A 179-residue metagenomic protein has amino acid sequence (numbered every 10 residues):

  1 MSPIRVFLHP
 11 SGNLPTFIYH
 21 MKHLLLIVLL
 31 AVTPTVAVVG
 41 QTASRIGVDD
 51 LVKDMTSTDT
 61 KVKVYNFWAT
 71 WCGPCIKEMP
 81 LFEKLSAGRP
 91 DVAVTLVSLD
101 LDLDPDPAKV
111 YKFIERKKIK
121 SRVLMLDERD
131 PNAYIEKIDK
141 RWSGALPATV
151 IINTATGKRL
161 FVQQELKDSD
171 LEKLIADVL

Functional and structural regions predicted by a protein language model:
P3-I46: Bacterial Sec-dependent N-terminal signal peptides
T42-V62: A short beta-strand-turn-helix
T58-K63, P90-A93, I119-R122: Loop/turn elements at helix/coil->beta-strand transitions in domains of secreted/extracellular proteins
K61-K63, W68-W71, A145: Short pre-active-site segment immediately N-terminal to redox-active cysteine/selenocysteine motifs in thiol-based
F67-K84: Conserved redox-active cysteine motifs that mediate thiol-disulfide chemistry, especially di-cysteine Cys-X(1-2)-Cys
M79-K117, P131-I135: Structural microenvironment flanking redox-active thiols in thiol-disulfide oxidoreductases
F113-L146: Short, internal strand/loop/helix patches that form the active-site neighborhood or redox-interaction surface
L146-L179: Thiol-/selenol-based redox modules, centered on thioredoxin-like and closely related oxidoreductase domains
